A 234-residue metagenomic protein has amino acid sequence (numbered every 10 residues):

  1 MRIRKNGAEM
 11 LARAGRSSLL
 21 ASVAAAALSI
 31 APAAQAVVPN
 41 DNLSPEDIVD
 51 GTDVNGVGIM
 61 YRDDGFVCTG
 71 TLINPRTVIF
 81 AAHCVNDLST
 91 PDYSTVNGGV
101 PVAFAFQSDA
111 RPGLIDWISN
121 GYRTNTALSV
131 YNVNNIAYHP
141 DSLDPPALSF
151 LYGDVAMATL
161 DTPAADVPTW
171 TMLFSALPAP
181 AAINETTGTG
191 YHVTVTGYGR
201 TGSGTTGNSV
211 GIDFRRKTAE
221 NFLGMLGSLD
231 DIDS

Functional and structural regions predicted by a protein language model:
R2-G7, L11, A21-V78, D87-V100: Protease-domain processing segments flanking chymotrypsin-fold serine proteases, especially trypsin-like
V37, D47, D63-F66, F174 (+2 more regions): Helix-boundary and membrane-interface capping/anchor signal
V38-T52, T95-A182, N208-I212, G227-D230: Conserved catalytic-core segment of clan PA serine endopeptidases
V54-G56, F66-C68, N74, V100 (+4 more regions): Residues that flank catalytic or metal-binding motifs in active/ligand-binding sites
G58, G70, R76, F80 (+4 more regions): Terminal peptide-recognition signature
G65-V67, V78-I79, C84-N86, P163-D166 (+2 more regions): Solvent-exposed loop/turn segments at secondary-structure junctions within structured extracellular/periplasmic domains
P178-I212: Short glycine/Trp-rich loop-beta-loop segment that forms part of the substrate-binding cleft
K217-S234: Extracellular trypsin-like serine protease catalytic domains
